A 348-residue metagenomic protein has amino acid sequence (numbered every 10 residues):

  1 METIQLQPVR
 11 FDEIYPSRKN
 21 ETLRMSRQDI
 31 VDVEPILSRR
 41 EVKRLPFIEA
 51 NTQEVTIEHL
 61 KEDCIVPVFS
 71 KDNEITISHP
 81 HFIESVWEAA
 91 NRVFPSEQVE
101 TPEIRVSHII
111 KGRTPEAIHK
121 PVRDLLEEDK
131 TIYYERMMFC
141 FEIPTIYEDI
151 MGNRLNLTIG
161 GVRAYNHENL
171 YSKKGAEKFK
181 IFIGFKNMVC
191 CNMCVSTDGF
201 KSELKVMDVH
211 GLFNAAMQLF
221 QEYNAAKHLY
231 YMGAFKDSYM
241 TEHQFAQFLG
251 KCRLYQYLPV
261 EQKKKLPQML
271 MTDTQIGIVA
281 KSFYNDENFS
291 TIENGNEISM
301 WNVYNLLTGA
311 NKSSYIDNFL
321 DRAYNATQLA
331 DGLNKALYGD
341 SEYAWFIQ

Functional and structural regions predicted by a protein language model:
M1-V42, H119-Q348: Intrinsically disordered, low-complexity regions enriched in serine/threonine
M1-W87, P95-E97, R105: Feature for intrinsically disordered/low-complexity regulatory segments and propeptides
R92-T131, E135-M138: A short acidic/basic microdomain associated with nuclease active sites
